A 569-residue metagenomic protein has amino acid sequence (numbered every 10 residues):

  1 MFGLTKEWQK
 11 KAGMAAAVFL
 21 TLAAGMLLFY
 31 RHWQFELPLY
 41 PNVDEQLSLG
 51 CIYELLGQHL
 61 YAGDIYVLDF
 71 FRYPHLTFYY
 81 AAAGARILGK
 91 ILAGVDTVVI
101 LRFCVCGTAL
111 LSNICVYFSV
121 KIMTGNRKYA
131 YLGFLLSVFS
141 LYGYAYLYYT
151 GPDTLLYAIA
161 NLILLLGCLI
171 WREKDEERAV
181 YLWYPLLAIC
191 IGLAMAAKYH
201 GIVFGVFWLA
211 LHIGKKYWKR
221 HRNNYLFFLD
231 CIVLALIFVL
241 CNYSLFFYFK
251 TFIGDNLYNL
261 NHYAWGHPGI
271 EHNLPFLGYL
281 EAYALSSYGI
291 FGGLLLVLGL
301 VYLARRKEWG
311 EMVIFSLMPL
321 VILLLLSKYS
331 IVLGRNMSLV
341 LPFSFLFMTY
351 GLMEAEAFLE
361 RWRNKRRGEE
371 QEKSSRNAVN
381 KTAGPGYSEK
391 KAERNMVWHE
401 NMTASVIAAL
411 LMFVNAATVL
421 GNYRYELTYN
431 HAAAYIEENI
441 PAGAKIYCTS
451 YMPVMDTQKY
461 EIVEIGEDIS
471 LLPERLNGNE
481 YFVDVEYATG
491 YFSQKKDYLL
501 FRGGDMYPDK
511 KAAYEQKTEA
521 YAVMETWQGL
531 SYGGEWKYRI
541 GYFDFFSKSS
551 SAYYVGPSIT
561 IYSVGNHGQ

Functional and structural regions predicted by a protein language model:
K11-E45, V233-Y248, L324, L411-V419: Transmembrane signal-anchor helices characteristic of membrane glycosylation enzymes that use polyprenol
A17-A24, Y131-S137, L186-I191, L209 (+5 more regions): Transmembrane alpha-helix segments characteristic of polytopic inner-membrane glycan-assembly/cell-envelope
L28-Q34, E45-R72, L76-Y79, A83-I91 (+1 more regions): Extracytosolic helix-loop segments that constitute the early lumenal/periplasmic catalytic or substrate-binding loops
H32, T77, F246, A408-P557: Catalytic lumenal/periplasmic loop and adjoining terminal transmembrane helix of membrane glycan-assembly enzymes
N42, Y142-L156, L333: Short acidic/glycine- and proline-prone juxtamembrane loop motifs at membrane-interface regions of multi-pass membrane
V99-T124, L162, L166, L298-V301: Transmembrane-helix motifs of polytopic, lipid-linked glycan transferases
K121-R127, I163-Y184, A194, L303-K307 (+1 more regions): Membrane-interface transmembrane helices that cradle and orient dolichyl/undecaprenyl
L193, G205, L209-W309, L320-L323 (+5 more regions): Transmembrane-lumen/periplasm boundary regions of multi-pass, lipid-linked membrane glycan transferases
